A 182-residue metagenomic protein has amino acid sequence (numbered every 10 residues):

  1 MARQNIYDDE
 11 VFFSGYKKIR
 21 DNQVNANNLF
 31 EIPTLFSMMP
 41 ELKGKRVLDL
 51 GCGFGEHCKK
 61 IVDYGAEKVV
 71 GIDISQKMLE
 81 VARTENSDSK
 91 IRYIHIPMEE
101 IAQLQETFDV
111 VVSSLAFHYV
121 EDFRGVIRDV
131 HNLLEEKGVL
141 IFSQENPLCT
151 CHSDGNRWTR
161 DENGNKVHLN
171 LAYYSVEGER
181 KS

Functional and structural regions predicted by a protein language model:
M1-L42, E56-K60, M78-V81: Conserved class I S-adenosyl-L-methionine
N5, G71, F142: Conserved SAM-binding loop
G44-R46: Nucleotide donor/acceptor-binding cores
L48-L50, F54-E100: Class I SAM-dependent methyltransferase SAM/SAH-binding core
A102-V111: A short acidic, Gly/Pro-enriched loop at the edge of an enzyme's catalytic core that lines a small-molecule cofactor
V110-R124: A short SAM/SAH-binding and catalytic strip from SAM-dependent methyltransferases
R124-V139: A short glycine-rich, Lys/Arg-flanked "PGG" loop and its adjoining helix->strand segment in the class I
V139-G178: Conserved class I S-adenosyl-L-methionine
